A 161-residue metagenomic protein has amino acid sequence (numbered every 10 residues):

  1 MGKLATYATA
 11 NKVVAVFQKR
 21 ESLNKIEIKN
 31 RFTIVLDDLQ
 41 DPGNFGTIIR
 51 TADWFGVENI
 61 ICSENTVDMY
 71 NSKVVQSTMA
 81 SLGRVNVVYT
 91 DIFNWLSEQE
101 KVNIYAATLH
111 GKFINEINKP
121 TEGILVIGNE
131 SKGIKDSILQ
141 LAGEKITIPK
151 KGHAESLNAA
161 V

Functional and structural regions predicted by a protein language model:
M1, N65-V67, I92, E130-K132 (+1 more regions): Short, acidic/turn-prone active-site loops that include or flank metal/cofactor- and phosphate-binding residues
M1-D41: Arg/Lys-rich RNA-binding interfaces used to dock onto structured RNA substrates
L4, W95-L96, E155-A160: Short, charged, surface-exposed secondary-structure boundary motifs
N11-V13, S77-S81, E122-L125: Short, hinge-like loop/turn segments at secondary-structure boundaries
V14-V16, I34-V35, I61, Y105 (+2 more regions): Conserved beta-strand segments that form the floor/walls of ligand-binding pockets within enzyme and binding domains
K25-G111: RNA substrate-binding interface of SAM-dependent RNA methyltransferases
T51-F55, M69-G83, D136-V161: Structured adenosyl-cofactor binding patch, chiefly the S-adenosyl-L-methionine
A106-A154: Active-site/ligand-binding-proximal alpha/beta "capping" segment
